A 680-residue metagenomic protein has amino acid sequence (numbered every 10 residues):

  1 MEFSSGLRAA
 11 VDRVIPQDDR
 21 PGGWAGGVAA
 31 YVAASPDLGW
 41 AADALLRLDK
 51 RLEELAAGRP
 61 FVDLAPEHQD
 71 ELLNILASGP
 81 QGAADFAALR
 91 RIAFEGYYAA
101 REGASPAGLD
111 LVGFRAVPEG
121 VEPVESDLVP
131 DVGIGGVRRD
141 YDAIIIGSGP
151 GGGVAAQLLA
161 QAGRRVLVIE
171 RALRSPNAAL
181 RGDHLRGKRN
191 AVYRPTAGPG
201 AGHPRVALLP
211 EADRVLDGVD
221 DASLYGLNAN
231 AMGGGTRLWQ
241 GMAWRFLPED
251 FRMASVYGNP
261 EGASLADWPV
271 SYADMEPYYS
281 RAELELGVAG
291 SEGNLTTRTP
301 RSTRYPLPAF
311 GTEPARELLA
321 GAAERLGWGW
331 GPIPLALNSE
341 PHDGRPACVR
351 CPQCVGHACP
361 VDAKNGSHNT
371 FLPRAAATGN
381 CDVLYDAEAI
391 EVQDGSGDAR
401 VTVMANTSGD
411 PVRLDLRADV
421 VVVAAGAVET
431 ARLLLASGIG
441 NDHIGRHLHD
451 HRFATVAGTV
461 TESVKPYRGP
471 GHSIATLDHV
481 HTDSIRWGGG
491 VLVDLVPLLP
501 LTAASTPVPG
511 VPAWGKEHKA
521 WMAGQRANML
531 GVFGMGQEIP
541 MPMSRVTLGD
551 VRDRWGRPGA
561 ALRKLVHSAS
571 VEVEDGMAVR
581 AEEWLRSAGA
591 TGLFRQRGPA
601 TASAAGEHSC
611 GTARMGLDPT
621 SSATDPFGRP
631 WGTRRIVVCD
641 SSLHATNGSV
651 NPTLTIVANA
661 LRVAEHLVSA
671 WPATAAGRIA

Functional and structural regions predicted by a protein language model:
E2-G135: Mature-region segments of soluble proteins
R101, G108, N177-R181, Q240-M242 (+3 more regions): Short, solvent-exposed loop/turn and secondary-structure capping segments
V132-P260, S264-L265, P269-S280, G440-E462 (+3 more regions): N-terminal glycine-rich phosphate/pyrophosphate-binding loop and immediately adjacent elements
G149-P150, V428, L643: Residue-level detector of alpha-helix initiation sites
L158-Q161, R165-R189, T378, A387 (+6 more regions): Glycine-rich loop(s) and the adjacent beta-strand/alpha-helix scaffold that form part
V192, P199, H203-L208, G218-L224 (+3 more regions): Conserved redox-cofactor binding core of oxidoreductases
A212-G235, W239-Q240, W244-R245, D250 (+6 more regions): FAD cofactor-binding and catalytic pocket of flavoenzymes
G331-A336, A347-G356, I390-Q393, A527-E538 (+3 more regions): A glycine-rich dinucleotide-binding beta-alpha-beta segment and adjacent secondary-structure elements that constitute
